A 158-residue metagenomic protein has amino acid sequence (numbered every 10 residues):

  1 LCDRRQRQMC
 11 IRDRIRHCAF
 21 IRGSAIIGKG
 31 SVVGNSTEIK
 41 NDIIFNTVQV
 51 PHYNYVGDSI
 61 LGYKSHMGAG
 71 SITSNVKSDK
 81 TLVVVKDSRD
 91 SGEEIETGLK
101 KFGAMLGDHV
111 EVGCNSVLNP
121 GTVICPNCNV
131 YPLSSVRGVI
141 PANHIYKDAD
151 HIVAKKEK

Functional and structural regions predicted by a protein language model:
L1-I11: Single conserved hydrophobic/aromatic residue that forms the stacking wall/gate of nucleotide- or nucleobase-binding
Q8, R16-A19, S24-I26: Right-handed parallel beta-helix
G28-G34: Surface-exposed extracellular loop regions of Gram-negative outer-membrane beta-barrel proteins
N35-K158: Glycine-rich hexapeptide-repeat left-handed beta-helix
